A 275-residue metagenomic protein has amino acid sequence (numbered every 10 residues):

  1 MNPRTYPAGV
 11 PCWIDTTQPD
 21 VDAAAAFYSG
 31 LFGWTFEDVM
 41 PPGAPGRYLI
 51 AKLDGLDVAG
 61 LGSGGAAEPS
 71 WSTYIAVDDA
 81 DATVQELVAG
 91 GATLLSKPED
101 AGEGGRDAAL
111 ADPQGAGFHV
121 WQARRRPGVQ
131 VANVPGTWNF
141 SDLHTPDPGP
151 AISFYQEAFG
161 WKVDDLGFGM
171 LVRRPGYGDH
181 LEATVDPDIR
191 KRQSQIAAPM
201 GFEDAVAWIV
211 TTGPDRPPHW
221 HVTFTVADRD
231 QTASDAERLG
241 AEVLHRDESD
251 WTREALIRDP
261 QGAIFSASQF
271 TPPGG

Functional and structural regions predicted by a protein language model:
M1-Y6, P273-G275: Actinobacteria-biased recognition of intrinsically disordered, low-complexity terminal regions
P3, V39-W138: Active-site-adjacent scaffolding segments
P3-V10, D15-L56, A89, E99-G104 (+4 more regions): Core segments of cupin and vicinal oxygen chelate
P11-D15, S70-V77, F118-V120, W138-L143 (+2 more regions): Short, structured motif recognition centered on aromatic/hydrophobic residues
D20-D22, K52-D54, T73-Q114, D147-G149 (+2 more regions): Vicinal oxygen chelate
V120-R126, A267-G274: Short beta->alpha transition motifs characteristic of CBS
K191-H219: Alpha-helix-centered segments that form part of catalytic cores
